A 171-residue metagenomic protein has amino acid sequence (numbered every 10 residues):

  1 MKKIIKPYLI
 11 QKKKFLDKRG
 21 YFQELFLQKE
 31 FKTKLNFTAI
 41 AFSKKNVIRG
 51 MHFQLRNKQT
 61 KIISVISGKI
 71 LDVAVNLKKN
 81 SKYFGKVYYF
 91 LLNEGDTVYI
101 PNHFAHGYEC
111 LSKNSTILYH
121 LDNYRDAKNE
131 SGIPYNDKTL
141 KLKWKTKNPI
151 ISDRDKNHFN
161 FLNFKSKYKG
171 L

Functional and structural regions predicted by a protein language model:
M1-L92, N114, L121-L171: Non-catalytic, conserved peripheral segments adjacent to functional cores
L91-K113: Conserved metal-binding segment of the jelly-roll/cupin
